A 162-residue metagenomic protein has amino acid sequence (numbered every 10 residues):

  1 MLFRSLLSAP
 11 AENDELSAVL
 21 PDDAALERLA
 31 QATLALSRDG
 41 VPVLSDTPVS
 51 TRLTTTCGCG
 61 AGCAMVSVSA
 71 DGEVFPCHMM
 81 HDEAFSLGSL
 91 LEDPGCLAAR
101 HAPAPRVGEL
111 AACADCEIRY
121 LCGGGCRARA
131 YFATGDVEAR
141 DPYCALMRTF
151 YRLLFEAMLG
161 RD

Functional and structural regions predicted by a protein language model:
M1-M65, S69, H81-D82: Radical SAM enzyme [4Fe-4S]-AdoMet core and its adjacent flexible, acidic and glycine-rich loops/tails across
H81-D162: Flexible mid-to-C-terminal extensions adjoining Fe-S/redox cofactors in radical SAM and related proteins
